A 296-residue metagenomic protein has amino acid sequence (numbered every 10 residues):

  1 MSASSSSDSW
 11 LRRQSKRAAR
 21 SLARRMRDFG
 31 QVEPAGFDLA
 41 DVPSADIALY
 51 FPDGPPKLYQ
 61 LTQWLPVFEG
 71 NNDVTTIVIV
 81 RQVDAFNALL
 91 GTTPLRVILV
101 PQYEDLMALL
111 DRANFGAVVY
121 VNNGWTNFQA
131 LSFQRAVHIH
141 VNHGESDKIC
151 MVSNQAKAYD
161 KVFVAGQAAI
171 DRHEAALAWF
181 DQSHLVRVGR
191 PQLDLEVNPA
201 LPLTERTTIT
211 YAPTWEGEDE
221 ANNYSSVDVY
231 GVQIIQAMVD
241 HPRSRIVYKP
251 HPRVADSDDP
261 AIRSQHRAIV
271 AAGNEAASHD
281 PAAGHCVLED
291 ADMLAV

Functional and structural regions predicted by a protein language model:
S6-E33, Q155-V229, P252: A nucleotide-sugar donor-handling region in carbohydrate enzymes
S21, R25-G54: Nucleotide-activated donor-dependent transferases that construct or modify glycoconjugates
L39-I47, Q134-R135, L203-T208: A short, charged/proline- and glycine-enriched loop that marks the coil->beta-strand transition at the N-terminal
Y50-L58, T62-L193: Active-site and donor-binding regions of nucleotide-sugar-utilizing enzymes
P56-N72, L193-A268: Conserved catalytic-core segment of nucleotide-activated headgroup transferases in glycan assembly
Y120, I139-H140, A282-V296: A donor-sugar binding/catalytic signature common to diverse glycosyltransferases and related nucleotide-sugar
P260-E289: Nucleotide-activated donor-binding/catalytic signature segment of Leloir-type glycosyltransferases, i.e., the conserved
